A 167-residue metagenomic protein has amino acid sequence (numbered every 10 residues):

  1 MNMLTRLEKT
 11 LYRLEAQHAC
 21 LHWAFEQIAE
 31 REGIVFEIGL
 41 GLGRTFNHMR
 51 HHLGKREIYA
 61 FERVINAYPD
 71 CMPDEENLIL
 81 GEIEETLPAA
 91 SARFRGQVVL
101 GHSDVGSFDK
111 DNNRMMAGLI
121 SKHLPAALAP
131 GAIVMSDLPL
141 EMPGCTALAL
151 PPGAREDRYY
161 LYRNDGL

Functional and structural regions predicted by a protein language model:
M1-I34, H51: Class I SAM-dependent methyltransferase Rossmann-like catalytic core, especially the SAM/SAH-binding loop
A29, L53, F94-R95, A127-L128: A generic alpha-to-beta junction signature in SAM-dependent methyltransferases
E37: Class I SAM-dependent methyltransferase core
G43-N47: Glycine-rich SAM-binding Motif I of class I
R56-E62: Conserved SAM-binding motif I beta-strand of class I
V64-R95: S-adenosyl-L-methionine
G96-G106: Short SAM/SAH-binding signature in class I
S107-L167: C-terminal substrate-binding/active-site "lid" region of AdoMet-derived donor-dependent transferases
